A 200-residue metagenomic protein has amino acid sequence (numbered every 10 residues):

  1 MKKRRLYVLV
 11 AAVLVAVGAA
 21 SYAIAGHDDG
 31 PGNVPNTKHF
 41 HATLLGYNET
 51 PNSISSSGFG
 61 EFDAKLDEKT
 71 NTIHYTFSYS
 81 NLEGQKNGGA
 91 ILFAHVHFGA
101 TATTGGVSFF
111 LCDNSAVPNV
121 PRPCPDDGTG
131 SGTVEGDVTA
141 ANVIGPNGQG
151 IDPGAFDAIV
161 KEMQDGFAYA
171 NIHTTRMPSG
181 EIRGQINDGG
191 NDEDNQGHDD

Functional and structural regions predicted by a protein language model:
R4-V8, V17-A94, F98-D200: Metal-centered catalytic cores of metalloenzymes
